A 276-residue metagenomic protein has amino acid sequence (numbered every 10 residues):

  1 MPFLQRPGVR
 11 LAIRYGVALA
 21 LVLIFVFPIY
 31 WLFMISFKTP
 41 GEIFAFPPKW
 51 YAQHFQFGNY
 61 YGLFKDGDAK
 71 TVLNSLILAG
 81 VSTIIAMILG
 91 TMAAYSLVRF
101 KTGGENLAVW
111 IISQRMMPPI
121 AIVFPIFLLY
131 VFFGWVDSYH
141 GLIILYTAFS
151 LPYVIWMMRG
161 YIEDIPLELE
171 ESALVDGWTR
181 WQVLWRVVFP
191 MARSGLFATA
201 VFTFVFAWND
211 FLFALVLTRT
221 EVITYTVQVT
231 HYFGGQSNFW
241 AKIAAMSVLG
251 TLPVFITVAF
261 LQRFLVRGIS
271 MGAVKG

Functional and structural regions predicted by a protein language model:
M1-G276: A hydrophobic, multi-pass inner-membrane permease signature
